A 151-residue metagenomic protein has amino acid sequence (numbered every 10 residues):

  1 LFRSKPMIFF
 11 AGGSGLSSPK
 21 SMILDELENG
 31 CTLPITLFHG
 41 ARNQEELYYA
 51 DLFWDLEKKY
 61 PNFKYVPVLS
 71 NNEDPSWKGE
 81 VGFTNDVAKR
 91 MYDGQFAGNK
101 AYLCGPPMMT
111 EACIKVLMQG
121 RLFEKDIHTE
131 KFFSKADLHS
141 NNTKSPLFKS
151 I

Functional and structural regions predicted by a protein language model:
P6-F10, Y102: Conserved beta-strand elements of the Class I
G12-G13, A41: Fold-independent oxyanion-binding glycine-rich loops and adjacent beta-strand/coil segments at enzyme active sites
S14-S18, M109: Hydrophobic/small residue at the entry helix of a nucleotide-binding pocket
S18-E28: Histidine-anchored nucleotide/phosphate-binding helix
L33-P34, F38-I151: Reductase modules of NAD(P)H-dependent flavoproteins
